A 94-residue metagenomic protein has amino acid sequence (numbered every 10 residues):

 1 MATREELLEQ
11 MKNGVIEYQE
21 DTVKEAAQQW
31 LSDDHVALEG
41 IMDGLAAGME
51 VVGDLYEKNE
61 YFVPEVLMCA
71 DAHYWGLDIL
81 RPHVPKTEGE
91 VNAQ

Functional and structural regions predicted by a protein language model:
M1-P85: Long amphipathic alpha-helical segments
V84-Q94: Glycine/charge-rich, flexible interdomain linkers and switch-proximal surface loops that mediate coupling
